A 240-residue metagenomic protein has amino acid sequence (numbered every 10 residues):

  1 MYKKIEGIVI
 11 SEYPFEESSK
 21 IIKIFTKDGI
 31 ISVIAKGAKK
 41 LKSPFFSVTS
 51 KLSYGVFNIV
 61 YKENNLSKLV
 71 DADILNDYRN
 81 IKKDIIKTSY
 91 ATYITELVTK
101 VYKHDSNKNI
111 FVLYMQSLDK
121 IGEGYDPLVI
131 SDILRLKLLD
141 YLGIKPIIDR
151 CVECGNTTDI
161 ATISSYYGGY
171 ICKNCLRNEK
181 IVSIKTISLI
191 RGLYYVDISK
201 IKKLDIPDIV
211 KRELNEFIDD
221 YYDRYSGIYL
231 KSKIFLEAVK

Functional and structural regions predicted by a protein language model:
M1-K20, F25-K240: Non-catalytic alpha-helical scaffolds and adjoining flexible linkers that form interface surfaces for assembly
